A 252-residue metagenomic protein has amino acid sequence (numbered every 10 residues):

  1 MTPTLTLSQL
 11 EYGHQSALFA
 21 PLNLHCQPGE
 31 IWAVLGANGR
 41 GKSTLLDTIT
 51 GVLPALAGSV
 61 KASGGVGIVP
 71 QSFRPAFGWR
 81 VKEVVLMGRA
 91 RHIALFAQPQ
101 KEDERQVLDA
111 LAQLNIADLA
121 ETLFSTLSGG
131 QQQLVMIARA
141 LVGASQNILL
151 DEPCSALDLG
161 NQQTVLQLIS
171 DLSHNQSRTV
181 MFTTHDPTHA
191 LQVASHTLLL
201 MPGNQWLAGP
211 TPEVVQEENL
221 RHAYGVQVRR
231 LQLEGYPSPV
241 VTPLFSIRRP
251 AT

Functional and structural regions predicted by a protein language model:
L35-A37: The feature captures the beta-strand-to-loop junction immediately N-terminal to the Walker
T50: Helix-to-loop junction immediately C-terminal to a conserved catalytic motif
K101-L119: Conserved ABC ATPase "signature" region
L123-L127, Q131: Conserved ABC ATPase signature
I148-E152: Catalytic Walker B motif of ABC-type/P-loop ATPase nucleotide-binding domains
T197-P210: H-loop (His-switch) and adjacent beta-strand-loop-beta switch element of ABC-type ATPase nucleotide-binding domains
A223-T252: ABC ATPase nucleotide-binding domains
